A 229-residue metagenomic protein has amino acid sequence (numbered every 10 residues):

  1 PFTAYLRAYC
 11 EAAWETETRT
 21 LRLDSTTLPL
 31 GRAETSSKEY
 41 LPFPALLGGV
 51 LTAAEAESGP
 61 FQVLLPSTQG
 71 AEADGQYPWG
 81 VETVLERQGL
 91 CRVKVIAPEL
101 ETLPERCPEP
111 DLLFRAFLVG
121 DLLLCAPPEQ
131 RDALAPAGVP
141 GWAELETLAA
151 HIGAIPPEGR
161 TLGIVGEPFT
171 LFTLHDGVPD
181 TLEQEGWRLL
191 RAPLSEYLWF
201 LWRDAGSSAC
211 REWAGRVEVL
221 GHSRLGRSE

Functional and structural regions predicted by a protein language model:
P1-E229: An N-terminal assembly and electron-transfer interface module characteristic of large anaerobic redox and radical
